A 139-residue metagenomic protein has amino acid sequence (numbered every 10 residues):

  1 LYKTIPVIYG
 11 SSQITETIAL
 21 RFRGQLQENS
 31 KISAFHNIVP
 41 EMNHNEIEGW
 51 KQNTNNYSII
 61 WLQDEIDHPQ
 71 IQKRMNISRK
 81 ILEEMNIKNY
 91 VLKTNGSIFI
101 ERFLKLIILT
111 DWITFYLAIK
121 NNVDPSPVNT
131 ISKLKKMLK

Functional and structural regions predicted by a protein language model:
L1-K139: A SIS-like phosphosugar-recognition module
